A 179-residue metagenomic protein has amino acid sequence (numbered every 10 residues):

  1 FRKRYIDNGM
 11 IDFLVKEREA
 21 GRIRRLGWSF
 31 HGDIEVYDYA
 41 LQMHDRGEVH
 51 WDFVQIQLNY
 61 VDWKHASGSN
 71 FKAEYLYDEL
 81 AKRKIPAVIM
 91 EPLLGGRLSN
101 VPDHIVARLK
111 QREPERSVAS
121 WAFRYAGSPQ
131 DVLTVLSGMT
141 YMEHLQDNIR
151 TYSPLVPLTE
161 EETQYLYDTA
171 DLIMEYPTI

Functional and structural regions predicted by a protein language model:
R2-F13, G32-E48: Distinct, well-ordered alpha-helical segments
R2-R4, D38-A40, K64-G68, S99-V101 (+1 more regions): Short, well-ordered secondary-structure micro-motifs
Y5-I11, G68-L76: Charged helix-capping and loop-helix junction motifs
N8-V15, E48-H65, E113-E115: Acidic, His- and aromatic-enriched active-site or binding-groove loops in soluble protein domains that engage sugars
K16, R22, L41, R46-H50 (+1 more regions): Structured C-terminal cap/extension of enzyme domains
G21-Y37: Aromatic-lined carbohydrate-recognition surfaces of secreted/lumenal glycan-active proteins
S29-D33, I56-V61, M90-G95, T140: Active-site beta-loop-alpha junctions enriched in small/polar residues
